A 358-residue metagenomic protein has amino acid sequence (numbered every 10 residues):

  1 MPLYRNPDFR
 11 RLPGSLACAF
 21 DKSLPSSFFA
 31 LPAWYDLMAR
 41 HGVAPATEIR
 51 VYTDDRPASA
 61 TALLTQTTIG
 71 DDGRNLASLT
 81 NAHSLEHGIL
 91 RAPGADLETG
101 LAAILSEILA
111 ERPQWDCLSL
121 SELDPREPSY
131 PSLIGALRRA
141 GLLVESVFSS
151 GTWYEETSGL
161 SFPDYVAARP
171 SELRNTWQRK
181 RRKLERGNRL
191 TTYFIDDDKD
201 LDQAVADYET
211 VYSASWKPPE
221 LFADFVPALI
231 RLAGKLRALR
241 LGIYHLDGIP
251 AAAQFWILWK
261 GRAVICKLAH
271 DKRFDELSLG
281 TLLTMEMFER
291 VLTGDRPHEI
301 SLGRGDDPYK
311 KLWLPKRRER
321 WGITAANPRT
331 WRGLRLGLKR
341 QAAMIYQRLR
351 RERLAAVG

Functional and structural regions predicted by a protein language model:
P2-L76, L120-E276: A conserved beta-strand-loop-helix scaffold within acyl/acetyltransferase catalytic domains
R5-P7, Y130-D164, A168, D295-G358: Active-site/acyl-donor-binding loops of N-acyltransferases
V43-P45, L90-D96, G100-E107, S158-V166 (+8 more regions): Noncatalytic linker/hinge segments flanking ATPase motor cores
I69-S149, K260-R318, T324: Acyl-donor binding region in acyl/amide transferases
A82, A92-L97, S149-Y154, K183-N188 (+7 more regions): Short C-terminal domain-edge/linker segments immediately following a structured domain
